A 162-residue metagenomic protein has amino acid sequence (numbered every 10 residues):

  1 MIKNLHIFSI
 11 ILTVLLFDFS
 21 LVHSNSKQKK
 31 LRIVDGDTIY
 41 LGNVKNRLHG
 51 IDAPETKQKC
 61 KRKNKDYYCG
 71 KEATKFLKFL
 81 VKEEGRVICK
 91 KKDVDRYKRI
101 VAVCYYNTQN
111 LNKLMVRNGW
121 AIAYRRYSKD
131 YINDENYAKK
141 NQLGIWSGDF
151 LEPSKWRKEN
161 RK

Functional and structural regions predicted by a protein language model:
I2-K162: Small beta-barrel nucleic-acid-binding modules, primarily SNase/OB-fold domains and secondarily Tudor-like barrels
